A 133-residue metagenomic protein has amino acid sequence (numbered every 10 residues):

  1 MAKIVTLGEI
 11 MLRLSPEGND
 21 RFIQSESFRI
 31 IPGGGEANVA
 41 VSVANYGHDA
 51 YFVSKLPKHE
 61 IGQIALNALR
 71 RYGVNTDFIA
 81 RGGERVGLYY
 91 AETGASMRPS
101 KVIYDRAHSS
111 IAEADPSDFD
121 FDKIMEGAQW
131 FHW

Functional and structural regions predicted by a protein language model:
M1-V74, I111-S117: Glycine-rich phosphate/adenosyl-contacting loop at the front of the ribokinase-like
D49, V53-W133: Conserved N-terminal subdomain of the carbohydrate kinase-like
